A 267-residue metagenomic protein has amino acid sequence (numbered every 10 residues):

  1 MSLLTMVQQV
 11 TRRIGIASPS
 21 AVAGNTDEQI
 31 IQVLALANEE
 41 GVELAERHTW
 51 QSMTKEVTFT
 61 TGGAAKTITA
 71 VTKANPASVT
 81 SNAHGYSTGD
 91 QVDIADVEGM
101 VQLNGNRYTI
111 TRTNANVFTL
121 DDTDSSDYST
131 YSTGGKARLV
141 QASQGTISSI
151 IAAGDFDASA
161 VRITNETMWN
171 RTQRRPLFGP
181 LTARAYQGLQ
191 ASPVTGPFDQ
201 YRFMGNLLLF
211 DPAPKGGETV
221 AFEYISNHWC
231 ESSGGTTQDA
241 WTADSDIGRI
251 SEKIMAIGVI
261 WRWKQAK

Functional and structural regions predicted by a protein language model:
M1-T67, K136-K267: Glycine-enriched, solvent-exposed interface loops adjoining structured elements
G63-I151, G216, Y224: Small/polar beta-strand repeat architecture
